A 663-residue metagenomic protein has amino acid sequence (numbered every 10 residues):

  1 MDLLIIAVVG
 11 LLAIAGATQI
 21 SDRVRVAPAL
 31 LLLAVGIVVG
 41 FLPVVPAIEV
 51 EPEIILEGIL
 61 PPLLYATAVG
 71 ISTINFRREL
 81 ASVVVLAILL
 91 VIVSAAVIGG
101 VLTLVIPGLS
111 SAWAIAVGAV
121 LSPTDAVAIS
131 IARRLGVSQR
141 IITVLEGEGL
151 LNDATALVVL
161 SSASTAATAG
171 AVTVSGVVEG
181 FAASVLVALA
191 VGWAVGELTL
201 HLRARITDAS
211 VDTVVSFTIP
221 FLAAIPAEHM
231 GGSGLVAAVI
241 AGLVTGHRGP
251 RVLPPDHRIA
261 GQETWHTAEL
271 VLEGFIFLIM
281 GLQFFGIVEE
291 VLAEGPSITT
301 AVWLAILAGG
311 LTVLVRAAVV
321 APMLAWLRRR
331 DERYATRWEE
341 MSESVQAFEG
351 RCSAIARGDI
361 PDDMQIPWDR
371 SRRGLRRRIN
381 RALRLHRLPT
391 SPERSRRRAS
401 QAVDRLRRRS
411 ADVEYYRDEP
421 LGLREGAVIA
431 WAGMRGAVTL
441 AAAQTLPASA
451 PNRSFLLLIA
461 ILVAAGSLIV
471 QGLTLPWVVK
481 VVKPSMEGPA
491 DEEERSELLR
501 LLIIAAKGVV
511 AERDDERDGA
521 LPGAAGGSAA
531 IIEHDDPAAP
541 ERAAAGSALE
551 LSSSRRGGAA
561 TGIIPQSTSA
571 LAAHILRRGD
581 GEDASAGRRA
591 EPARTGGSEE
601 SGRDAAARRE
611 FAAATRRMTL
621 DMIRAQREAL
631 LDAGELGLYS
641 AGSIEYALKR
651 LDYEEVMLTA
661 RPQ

Functional and structural regions predicted by a protein language model:
M1-I504, R556, T561, R589 (+4 more regions): Transmembrane helical cores of multi-pass secondary ion antiporters/exchangers
G309, Q365, D369-G374, S391 (+7 more regions): Helix-centric, low-specificity signal for extended rod-like, repetitive segments
L324, S485-G597: Long, amphipathic alpha-helical stalk/connector segments used for oligomerization, subunit docking, or mechanical
R603-A614, D621: Long amphipathic all-alpha helical oligomerization modules
